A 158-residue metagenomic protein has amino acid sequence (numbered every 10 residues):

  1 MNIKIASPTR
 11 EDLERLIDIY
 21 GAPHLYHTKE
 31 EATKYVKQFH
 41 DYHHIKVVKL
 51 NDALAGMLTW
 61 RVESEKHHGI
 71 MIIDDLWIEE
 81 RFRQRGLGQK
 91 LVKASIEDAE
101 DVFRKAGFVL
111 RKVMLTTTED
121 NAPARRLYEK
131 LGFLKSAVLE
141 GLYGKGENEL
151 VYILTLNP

Functional and structural regions predicted by a protein language model:
M1-E11, L154-P158: Conserved N-terminal entry element of GNAT/NAT acetyltransferase domains
R10-R81, V92-A94, D98-V102: Acetyl-CoA-dependent GNAT
H43-I45, E147-V151: Short hydrophobic/aromatic beta-strand or adjacent loop that forms the aromatic wall/cage of a ligand/substrate-binding
I72, W77, M114-T116, V151: Conserved beta-strand segments that form the floor/walls of ligand-binding pockets within enzyme and binding domains
E79-K93, E119-R126, K130: Conserved glycine-rich acetyl-CoA-binding loop
F108-A124, G141-E147: Conserved beta-strand-loop-alpha-helix junction that forms the acyl-donor binding cleft
Y128-V138: Conserved acetyl-CoA-binding loop of GNAT-fold acetyltransferases
